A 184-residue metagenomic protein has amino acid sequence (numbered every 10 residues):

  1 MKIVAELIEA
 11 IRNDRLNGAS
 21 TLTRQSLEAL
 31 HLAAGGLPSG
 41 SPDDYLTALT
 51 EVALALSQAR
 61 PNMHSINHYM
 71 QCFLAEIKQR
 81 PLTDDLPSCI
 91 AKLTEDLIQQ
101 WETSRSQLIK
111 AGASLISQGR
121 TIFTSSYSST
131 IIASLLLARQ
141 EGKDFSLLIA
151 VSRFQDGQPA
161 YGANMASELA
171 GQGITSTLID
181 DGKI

Functional and structural regions predicted by a protein language model:
M1-I90: Long amphipathic alpha-helical segments
V4, T21, H31-A33, S41 (+4 more regions): Aromatic-enriched hydrophobic runs in primary sequence
L27, T124-S126: Short beta-strand segments
Q71-F123, L136, K143-I184: Ligand-binding beta-strand-loop-alpha-helix segment within the catalytic cores of soluble metabolic enzymes
S128-Q140: Histidine-anchored nucleotide/phosphate-binding helix
